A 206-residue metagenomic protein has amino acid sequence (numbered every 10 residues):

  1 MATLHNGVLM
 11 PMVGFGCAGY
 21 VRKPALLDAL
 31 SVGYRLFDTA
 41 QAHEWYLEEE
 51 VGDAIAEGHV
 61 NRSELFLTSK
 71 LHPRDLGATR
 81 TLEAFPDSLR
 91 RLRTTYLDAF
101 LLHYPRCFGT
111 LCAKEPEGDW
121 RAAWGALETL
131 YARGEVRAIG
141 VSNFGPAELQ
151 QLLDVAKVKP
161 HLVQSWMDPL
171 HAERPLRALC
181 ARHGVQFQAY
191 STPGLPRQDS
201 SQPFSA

Functional and structural regions predicted by a protein language model:
M1-L65, L82, A126, P193-R197: N-terminal binding-site loop/beta-alpha segment at the start of enzyme catalytic domains that lines or forms
M10-V21, K70-T79, G109-G118: Active-site mouth loops of central-metabolism enzymes
M12, N61-L65, T95-A99, R137-A138 (+1 more regions): Short acidic capping loops at alpha-helix termini that bridge into adjacent secondary structure
F15, F37, V51, L67 (+7 more regions): Conserved, mostly hydrophobic/aromatic
G19-L30, G77-L92, G145-Q151, H171-A172: Short, acidic/polar
R22, Y104-A206: Beta/alpha (TIM)-barrel catalytic core signal, keyed to glycine-rich beta->alpha loops juxtaposed to Asp/Glu that bind
S63-D75, A99-P105, Q164-M167: A short, structured active-site edge motif that brings together acidic residues
T81-L102, T129-R133, D154: CE4/NodB-like, metal-dependent polysaccharide N-deacetylase domain that modifies extracellular/periplasmic N-acetylated
